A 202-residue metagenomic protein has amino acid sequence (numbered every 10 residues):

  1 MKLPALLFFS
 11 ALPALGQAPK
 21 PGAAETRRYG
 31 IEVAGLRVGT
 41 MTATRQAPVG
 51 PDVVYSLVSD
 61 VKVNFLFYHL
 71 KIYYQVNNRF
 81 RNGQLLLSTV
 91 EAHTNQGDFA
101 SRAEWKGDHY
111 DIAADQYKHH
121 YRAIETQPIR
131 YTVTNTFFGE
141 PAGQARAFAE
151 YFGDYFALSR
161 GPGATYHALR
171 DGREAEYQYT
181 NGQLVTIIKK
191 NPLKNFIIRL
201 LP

Functional and structural regions predicted by a protein language model:
M1-F8: Sec-dependent signal peptide recognition, specifically the positively charged N-region followed immediately by
L3, L66-Y68, F137-F138, L193: Short, aromatic- and cysteine-enriched interfacial helices/patches that mediate contacts at lipid membranes
L3, Q17-A18: Amphipathic/hydrophobic helical signal segments and adjacent flexible N-terminal regions that mediate secretion
F9-G16: Hydrophobic h-region of N-terminal signal peptides that target proteins for export in Gram-negative bacteria
G22-A24, T89-L201: Solvent-exposed helix/loop surface patches that form functional interfaces
A23-R27, I31-W105: N-terminal mature ectodomain segment of secretory-pathway/periplasmic proteins
